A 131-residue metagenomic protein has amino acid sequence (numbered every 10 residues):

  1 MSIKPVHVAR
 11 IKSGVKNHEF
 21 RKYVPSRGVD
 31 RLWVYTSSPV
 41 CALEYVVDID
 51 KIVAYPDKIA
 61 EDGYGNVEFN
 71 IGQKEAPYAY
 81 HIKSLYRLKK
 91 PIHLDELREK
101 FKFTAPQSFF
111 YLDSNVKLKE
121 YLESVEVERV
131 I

Functional and structural regions predicted by a protein language model:
I3-R27, C41-E44, I52-I131: Contiguous surface segments at macromolecular interaction interfaces
D30-T36: Short conserved beta-strand and strand-loop elements enriched in small hydrophobics with frequent Asp/Gly
V47: Binuclear metal-dependent hydrolase catalytic cores
